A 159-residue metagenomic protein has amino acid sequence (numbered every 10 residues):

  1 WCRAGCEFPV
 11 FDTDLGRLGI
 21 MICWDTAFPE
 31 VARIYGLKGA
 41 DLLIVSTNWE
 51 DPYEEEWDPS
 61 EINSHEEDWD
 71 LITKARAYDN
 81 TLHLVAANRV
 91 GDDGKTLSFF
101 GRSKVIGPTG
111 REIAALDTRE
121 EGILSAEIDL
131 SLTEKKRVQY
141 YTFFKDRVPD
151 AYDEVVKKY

Functional and structural regions predicted by a protein language model:
W1-G5, V85: Short intrinsically disordered, low-complexity coil segments enriched in acidic
R3, P9-D41, V45-W49, T133-Y159: Cysteine/selenocysteine-centered motifs that mediate thiol-based redox chemistry or coordinate metal-sulfur cofactors
F11-D14, P108, I128: Active-site beta-strand termini and strand-to-loop segments that position acidic
R17, A27-I123: CN hydrolase (nitrilase-like) catalytic-core segments centered on the catalytic cysteine and neighboring Lys/Glu
E61, I128, A151-E154: Residue-level signal for alpha-helical context at structural boundaries
E120-E121, D129-L132: A short, acidic, flexible beta-alpha connecting loop/helix-capping segment that sits on the rim of active
S125, D129, R137-V138: C-terminal accessory region of radical SAM enzymes
